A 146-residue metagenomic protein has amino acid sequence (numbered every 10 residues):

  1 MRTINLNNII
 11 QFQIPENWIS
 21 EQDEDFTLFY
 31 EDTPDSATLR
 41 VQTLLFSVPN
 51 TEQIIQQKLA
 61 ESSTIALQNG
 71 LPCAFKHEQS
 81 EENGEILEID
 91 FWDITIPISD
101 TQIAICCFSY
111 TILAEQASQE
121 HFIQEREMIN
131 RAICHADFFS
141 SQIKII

Functional and structural regions predicted by a protein language model:
M1-T3, I145-I146: Short, Lys/Arg-enriched, disordered terminal segments
R2-I65, N83: Secretory pathway targeting signatures of secreted, lumenal, and periplasmic proteins
W18-S20, T95, A136: A structural signal for short hydrophobic beta-strand segments in well-ordered beta-sheet cores
S20, F29, F75-K76, I105 (+1 more regions): Short hydrophobic/aromatic-rich beta-strand segments that constitute the beta-sheet cores of beta-sandwich/beta-barrel
E21, N50, E85, E115-A117 (+1 more regions): Intrinsically disordered, low-complexity acidic/polar segments
I55-Y110, K144-I145: Signature of long, low-cysteine stretches enriched in small and polar/charged residues
F108-I146: Surface-exposed amphipathic alpha-helical segments
